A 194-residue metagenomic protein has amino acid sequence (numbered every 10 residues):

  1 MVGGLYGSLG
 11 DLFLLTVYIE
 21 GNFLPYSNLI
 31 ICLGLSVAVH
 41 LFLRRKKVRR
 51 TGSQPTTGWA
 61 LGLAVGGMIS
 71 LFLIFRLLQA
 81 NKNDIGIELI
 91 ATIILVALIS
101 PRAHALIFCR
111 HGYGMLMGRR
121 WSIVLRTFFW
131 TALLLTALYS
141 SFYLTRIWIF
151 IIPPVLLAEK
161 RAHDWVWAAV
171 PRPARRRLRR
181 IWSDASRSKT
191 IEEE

Functional and structural regions predicted by a protein language model:
M1-E194: Hydrophobic alpha-helical segments at protein termini of multi-pass membrane proteins
